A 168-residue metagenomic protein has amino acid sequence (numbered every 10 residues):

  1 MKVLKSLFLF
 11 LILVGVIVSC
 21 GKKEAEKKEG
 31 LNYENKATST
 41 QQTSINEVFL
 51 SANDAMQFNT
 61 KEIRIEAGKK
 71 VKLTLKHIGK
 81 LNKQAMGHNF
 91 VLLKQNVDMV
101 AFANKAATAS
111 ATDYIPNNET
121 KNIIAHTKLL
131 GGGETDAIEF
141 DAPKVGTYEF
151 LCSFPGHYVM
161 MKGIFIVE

Functional and structural regions predicted by a protein language model:
M1-F8: Bacterial N-terminal signal peptides that target proteins for export
V16-S19: C-terminal motif of bacterial Sec signal peptides marking the signal peptidase cleavage site
G21-V48, N96-D113, H157-E168: Extracytoplasmic/periplasmic copper-protein system
K27-N35, K76-I78, A125-E168: Extracellular/periplasmic metallocenter environments
Q41-V71: N-terminal edge beta-strand
G79-K83: Extended, low-complexity, turn-rich repeat/linker tracts enriched in Gly/Pro/Ser/Thr and Asp/Glu that occur
N89-L93: Beta-strand signatures of extracellular beta-sandwich domains
V97-K144: Extracytoplasmic beta-sandwich strand-turn segments characteristic of Greek-key/jelly-roll folds
